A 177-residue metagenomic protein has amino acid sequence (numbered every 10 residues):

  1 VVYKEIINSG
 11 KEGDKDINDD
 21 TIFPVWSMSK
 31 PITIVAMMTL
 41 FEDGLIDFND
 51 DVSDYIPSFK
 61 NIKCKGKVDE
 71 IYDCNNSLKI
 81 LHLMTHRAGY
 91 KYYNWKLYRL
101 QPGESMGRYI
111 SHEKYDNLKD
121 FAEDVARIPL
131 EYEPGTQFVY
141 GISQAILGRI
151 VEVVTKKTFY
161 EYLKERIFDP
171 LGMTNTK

Functional and structural regions predicted by a protein language model:
V1-K15, F48: A short, well-structured edge-of-sheet supersecondary motif
V2-E5, D54, Y98-E133, K157-T174: Short, charged, amphipathic alpha-helices and their helix-cap/turn boundaries
G13-T21, V125-Y132: Glycine/charged-rich beta-loop-alpha catalytic/anionic-binding loops adjacent to active sites
D19, P24, M28, E42-K91 (+3 more regions): Active-site helix/loop module of the DD-peptidase/beta-lactamase fold, centered on the serine-lysine SxxK catalytic
V25, P134-G135: Short beta-strand->loop
P31-V35, D50, L78-L81, K119 (+2 more regions): A structural signal for well-ordered alpha-helical segments within the folded catalytic domains of diverse enzymes
M38-D43, A145-V153: Short glycine/serine- and small hydrophobic-enriched flexible loop segments
T136-Y140: Cytochrome P450
